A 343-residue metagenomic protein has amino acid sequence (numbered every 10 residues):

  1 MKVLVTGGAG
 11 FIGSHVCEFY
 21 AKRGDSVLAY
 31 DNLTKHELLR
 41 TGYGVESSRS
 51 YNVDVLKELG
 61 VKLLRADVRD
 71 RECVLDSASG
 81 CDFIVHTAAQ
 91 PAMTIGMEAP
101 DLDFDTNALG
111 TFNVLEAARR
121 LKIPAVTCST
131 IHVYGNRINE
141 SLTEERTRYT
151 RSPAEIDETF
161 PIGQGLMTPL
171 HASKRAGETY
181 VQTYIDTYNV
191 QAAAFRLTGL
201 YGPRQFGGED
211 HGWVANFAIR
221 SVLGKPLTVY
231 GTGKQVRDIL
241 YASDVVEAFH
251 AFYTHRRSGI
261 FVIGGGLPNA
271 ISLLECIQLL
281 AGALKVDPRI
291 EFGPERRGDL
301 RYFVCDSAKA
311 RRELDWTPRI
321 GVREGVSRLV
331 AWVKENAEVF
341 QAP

Functional and structural regions predicted by a protein language model:
M1-T198, N336: N-terminal Rossmann-like NAD(P)+-binding domain of SDR-like oxidoreductases, especially those catalyzing
T6, D105-A108, L170-H171, G207 (+6 more regions): Short, solvent-exposed loop/helix junctions and linker helices that flank or host conserved functional motifs
V16, K22, A66, S221-P343: C-terminal substrate-binding subdomain of Rossmann-fold SDR/epimerase-dehydratase oxidoreductases
V53, L75, L115, Q182 (+4 more regions): Solvent-exposed, non-membrane alpha-helical residues enriched in polar/charged side chains
C73, F83, L102, L109 (+5 more regions): Residue-level recognition of oxygen-bearing side chains
Q90, T94-M97, H211-A215, V304 (+1 more regions): Glycine-rich phosphate-binding loop at the start of an alpha helix
I138-E155, P169, T179-Y253, L267 (+2 more regions): NAD(P)-dependent short-chain dehydrogenase/reductase
